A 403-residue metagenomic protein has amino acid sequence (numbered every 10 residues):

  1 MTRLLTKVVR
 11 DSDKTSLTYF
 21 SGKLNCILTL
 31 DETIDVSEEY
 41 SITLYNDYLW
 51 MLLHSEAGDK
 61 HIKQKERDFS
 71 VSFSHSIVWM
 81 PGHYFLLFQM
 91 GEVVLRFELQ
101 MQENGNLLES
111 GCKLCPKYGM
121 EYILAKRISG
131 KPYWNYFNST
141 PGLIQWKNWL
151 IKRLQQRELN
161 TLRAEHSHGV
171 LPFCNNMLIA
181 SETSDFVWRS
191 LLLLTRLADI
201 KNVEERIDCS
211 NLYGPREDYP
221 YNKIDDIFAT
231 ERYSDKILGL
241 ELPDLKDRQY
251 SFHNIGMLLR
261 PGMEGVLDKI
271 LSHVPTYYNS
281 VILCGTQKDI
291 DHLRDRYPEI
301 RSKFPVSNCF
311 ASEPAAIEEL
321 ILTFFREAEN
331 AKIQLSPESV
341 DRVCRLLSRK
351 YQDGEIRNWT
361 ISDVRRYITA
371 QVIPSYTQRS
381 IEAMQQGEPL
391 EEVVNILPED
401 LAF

Functional and structural regions predicted by a protein language model:
M1-N46, L53: N-terminal beta-hairpin/loop module of FHA
E39-M90: Forkhead-associated
S129-N175: Pre-Walker A (pre-P-loop) alpha-helix and adjacent loop at the N terminus of AAA/AAA+ ATPase modules, a conserved
L171-E204: Walker A/P-loop
S190-L191, R232-I270, Y278-I282, H292-Y297: Conserved AAA+/SF3 P-loop NTPase catalytic/coupling segment centered on the Walker-B
E205-R232: Short glycine-rich substrate-engagement loop in P-loop NTPases that contacts/grips substrate
D295-E313: A short helix-turn-beta junction within AAA+ P-loop NTPase domains corresponding to the substrate/partner-engaging
I321-P389: Conserved AAA+ ATPase small/helical "lid" subdomain
